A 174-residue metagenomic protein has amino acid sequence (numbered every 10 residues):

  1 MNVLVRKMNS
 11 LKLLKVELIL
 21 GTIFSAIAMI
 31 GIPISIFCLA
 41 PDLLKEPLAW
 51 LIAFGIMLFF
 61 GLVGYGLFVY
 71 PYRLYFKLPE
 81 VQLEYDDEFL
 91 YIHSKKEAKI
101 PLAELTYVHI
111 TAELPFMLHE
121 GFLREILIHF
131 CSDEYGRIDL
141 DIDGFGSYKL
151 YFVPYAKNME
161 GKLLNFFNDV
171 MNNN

Functional and structural regions predicted by a protein language model:
M1-W50, N173: N-terminal membrane-targeting/pre-transmembrane regions
M8-L13, Y91-V153: Non-transmembrane, membrane-adjacent beta-strand/coil modules in membrane-associated proteins and peripheral
G21, G31, G61-G64, G136: Small side chains
A28, L51-F68: Canonical hydrophobic alpha-helical transmembrane segment
A40-G55, L123-F130: Flexible coil/linker segments and helix-coil junctions enriched in charged and small residues
G64-A103: Conserved beta-hairpin
F145-N174: Cytosol-/stroma-facing membrane-proximal "stalk/adaptor" domains immediately downstream of transmembrane anchors
